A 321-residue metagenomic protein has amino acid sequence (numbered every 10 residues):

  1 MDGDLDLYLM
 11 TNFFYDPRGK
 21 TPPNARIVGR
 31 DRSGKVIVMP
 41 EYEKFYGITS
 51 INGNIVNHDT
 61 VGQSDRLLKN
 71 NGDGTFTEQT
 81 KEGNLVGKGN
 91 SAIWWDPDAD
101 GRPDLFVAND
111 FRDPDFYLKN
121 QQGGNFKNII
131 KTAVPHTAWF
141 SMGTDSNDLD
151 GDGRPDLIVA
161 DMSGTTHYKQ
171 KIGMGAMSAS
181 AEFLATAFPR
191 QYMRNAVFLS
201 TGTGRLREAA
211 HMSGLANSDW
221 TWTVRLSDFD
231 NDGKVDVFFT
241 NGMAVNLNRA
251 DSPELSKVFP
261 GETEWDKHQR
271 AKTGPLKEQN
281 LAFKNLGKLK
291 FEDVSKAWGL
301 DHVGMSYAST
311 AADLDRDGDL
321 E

Functional and structural regions predicted by a protein language model:
M1-E321: Acidic, glycine/proline-rich Ca2+-coordinating loop motifs
